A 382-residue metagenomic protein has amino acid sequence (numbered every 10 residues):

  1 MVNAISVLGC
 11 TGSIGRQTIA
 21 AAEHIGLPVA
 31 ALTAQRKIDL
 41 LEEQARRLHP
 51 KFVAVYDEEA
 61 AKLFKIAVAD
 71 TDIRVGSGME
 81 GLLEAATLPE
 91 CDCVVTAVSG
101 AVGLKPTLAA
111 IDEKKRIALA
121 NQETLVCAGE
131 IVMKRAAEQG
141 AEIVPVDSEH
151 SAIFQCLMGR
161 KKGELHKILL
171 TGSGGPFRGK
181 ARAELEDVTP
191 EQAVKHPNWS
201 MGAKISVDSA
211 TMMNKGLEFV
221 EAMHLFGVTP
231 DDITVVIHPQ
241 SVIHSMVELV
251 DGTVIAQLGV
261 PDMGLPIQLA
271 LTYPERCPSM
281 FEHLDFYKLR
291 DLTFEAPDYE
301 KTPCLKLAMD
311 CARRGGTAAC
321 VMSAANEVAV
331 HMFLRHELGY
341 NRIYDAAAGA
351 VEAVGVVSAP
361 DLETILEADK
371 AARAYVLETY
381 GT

Functional and structural regions predicted by a protein language model:
M1-T382: Catalytic, metal-anchored helix/loop core of enzyme active sites in primary metabolism
